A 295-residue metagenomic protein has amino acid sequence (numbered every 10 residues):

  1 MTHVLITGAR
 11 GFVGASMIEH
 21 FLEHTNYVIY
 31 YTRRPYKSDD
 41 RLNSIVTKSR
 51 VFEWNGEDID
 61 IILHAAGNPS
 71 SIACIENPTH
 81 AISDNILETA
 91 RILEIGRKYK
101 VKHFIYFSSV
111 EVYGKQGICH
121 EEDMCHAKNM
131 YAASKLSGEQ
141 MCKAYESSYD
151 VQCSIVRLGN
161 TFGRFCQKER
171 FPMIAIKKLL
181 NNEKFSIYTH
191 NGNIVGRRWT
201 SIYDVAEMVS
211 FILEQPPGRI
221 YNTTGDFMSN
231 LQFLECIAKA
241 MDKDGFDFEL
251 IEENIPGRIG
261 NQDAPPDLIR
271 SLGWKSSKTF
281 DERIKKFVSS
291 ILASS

Functional and structural regions predicted by a protein language model:
V4-H24: N-terminal Rossmann NAD(P)H-binding glycine-rich loop of SDR-like oxidoreductase domains
T7, T32, I62-A65, F104-V110 (+1 more regions): SDR active-site strand-loop-helix element
R50-D84, I95: NAD(P)H-binding glycine-rich loop region in Rossmannoid oxidoreductase-like domains and their noncatalytic homologs
H64, A90-M130: Conserved Rossmann-fold NAD(P)-dependent oxidoreductase catalytic core, especially the SDR/UDP-sugar
S109, E139-R164: Conserved beta-loop-beta element that borders a ligand/cofactor-binding pocket
Y113-G114, N129-M130, S154-F171: Flexible, glycine-rich beta-alpha linker
M130, S134-S137: Active-site helix of classical SDR
N181-S295: C-terminal substrate-binding subdomain of Rossmann-fold SDR/epimerase-dehydratase oxidoreductases
